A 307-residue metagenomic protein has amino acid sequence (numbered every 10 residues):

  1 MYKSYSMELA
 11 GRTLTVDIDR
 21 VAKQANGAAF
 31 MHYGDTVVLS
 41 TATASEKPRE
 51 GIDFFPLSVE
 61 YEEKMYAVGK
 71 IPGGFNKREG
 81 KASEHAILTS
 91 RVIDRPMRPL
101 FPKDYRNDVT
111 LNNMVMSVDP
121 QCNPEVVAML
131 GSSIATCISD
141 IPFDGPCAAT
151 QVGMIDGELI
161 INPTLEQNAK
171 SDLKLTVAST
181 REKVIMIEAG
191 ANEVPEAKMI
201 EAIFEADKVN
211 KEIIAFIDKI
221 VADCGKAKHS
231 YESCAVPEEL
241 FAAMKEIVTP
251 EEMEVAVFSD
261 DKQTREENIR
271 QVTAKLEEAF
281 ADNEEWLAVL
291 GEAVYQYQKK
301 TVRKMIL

Functional and structural regions predicted by a protein language model:
M1-S45, R49, H229-L307: Extended amphipathic alpha-helical scaffolds
M7, D17-R20, A29-Y33, V38-A44 (+3 more regions): Short beta-strand elements
T13, A25-T110, V115-S117, C122: Glycine-rich, flexible beta-strand/loop modules in the N-terminal catalytic cores of phosphate-handling
I18-D19, N26-A28, A42-A44, E50-D53 (+6 more regions): Short acidic, glycine/serine/threonine-rich loops at helix termini
P96, V127-S139, A202, V209-I213 (+5 more regions): Stable alpha-helical structural segments in soluble proteins, enriched in small hydrophobic residues
K103-V109, D144-P146, I213-Y231, Q263 (+2 more regions): Flexible, glycine/charged-enriched surface loops at secondary-structure junctions
N107-I161: Gly/Ser-rich oxyanion-binding loop with an adjacent helix/lid that shapes the negatively charged ligand pocket
D140-D260: Mobile "lid/hinge" segments at catalytic clefts and subdomain interfaces of large enzymes
